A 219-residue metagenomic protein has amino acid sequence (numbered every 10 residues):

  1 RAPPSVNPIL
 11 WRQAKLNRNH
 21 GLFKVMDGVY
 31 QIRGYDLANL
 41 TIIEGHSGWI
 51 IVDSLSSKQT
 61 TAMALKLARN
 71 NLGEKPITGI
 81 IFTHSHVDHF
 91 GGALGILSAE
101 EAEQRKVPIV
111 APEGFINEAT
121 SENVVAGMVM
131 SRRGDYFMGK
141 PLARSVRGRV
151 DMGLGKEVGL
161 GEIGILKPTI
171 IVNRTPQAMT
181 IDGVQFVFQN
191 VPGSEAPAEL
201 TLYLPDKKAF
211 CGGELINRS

Functional and structural regions predicted by a protein language model:
R1-N19: N-terminal pre-domain segments of enzymes
K15-K75, E199-L215: Conserved beta-strand hairpin/beta-sheet module of binuclear metal-dependent hydrolase folds, prominently
K24, I116-V191: Metallo-beta-lactamase
T41, G91, E118-T120, M128 (+3 more regions): Short helix/loop capping segments that flank catalytic or ligand/cofactor-binding pockets
S47-G48, K58-I109: Active-site metal-binding motif and surrounding structural segment of the metallo-beta-lactamase
G48-I50, S54-K58, L160-I170, P176-S219: Metallo-beta-lactamase
Q59, S85-G91, I116-A119, E195-P197 (+1 more regions): Active-site environment of divalent metal-dependent phosphoester hydrolases
V110-P112, G212: Generic beta-sheet signal
